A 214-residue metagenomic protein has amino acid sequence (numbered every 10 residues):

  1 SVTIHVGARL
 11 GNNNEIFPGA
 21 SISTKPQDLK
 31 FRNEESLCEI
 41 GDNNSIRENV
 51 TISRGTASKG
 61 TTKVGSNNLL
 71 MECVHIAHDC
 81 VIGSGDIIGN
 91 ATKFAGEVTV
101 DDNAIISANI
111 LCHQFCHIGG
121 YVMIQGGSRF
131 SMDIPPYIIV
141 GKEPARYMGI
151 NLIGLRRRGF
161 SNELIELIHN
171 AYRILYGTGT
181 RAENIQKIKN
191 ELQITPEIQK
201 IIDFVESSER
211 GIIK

Functional and structural regions predicted by a protein language model:
S1-G141, A145-R146: Structural signal for interior beta-strand "rungs" in well-ordered beta-sheet cores of soluble enzyme domains
N13, G19, K30, N43 (+2 more regions): Terminal amphipathic alpha-helical/low-complexity segments used for targeting or macromolecular assembly
